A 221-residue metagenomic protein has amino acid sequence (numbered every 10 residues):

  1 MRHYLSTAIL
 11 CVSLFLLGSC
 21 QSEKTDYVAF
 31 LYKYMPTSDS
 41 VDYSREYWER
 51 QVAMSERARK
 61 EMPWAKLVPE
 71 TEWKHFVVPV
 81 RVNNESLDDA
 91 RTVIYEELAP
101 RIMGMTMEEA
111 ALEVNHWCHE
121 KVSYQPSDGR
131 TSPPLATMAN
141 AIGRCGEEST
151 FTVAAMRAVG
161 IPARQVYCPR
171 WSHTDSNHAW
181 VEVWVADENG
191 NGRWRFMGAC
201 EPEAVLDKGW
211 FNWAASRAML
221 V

Functional and structural regions predicted by a protein language model:
M1-Y4: Positively charged n-region of N-terminal signal peptides that target proteins for export
S6-L14: Hydrophobic helical h-region of N-terminal Sec-dependent signal peptides in bacterial secretory/periplasmic proteins
L10, H119, S123, A186: Residue-level marker of positions within ordered structural domains that often coincide with functionally constrained
L17-S19: C-terminal motif of bacterial Sec signal peptides marking the signal peptidase cleavage site
S22-N140: Secondary-structure boundary elements
P100-R101, A110-H116, P126-T131, L135 (+1 more regions): Hydrophobic/aromatic-rich core segments of domains that either
